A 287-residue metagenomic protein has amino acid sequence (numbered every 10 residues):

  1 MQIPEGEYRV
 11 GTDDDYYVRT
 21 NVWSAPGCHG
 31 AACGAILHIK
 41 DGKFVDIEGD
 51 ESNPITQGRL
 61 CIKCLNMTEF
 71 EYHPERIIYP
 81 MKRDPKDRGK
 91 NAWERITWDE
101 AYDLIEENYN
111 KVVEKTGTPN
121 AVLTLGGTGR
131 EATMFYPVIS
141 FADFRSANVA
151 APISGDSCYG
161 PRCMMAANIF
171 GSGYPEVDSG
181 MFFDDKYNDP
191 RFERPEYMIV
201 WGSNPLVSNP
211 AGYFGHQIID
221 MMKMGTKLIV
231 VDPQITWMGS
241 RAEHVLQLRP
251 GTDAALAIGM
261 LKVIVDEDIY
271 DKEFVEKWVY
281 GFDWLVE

Functional and structural regions predicted by a protein language model:
M1-I269, L285: N-terminal export/assembly segments and adjacent metallocofactor-ligating motifs of anaerobic energy-metabolism
D268-E287: Internal, active-site/partner-interface "lid" segment
